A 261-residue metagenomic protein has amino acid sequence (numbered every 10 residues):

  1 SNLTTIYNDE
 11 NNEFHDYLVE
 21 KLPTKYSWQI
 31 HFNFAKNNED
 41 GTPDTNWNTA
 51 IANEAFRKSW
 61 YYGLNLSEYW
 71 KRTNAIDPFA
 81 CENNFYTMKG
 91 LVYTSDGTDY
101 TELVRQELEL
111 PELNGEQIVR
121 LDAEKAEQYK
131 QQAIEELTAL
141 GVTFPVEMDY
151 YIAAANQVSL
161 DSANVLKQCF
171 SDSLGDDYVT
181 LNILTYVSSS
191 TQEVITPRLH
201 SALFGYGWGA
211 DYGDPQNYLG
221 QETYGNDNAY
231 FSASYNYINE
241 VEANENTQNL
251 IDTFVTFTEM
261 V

Functional and structural regions predicted by a protein language model:
S1-E10, A55, N164-D172, S189-A202: Short helices/loops that flank or line small-molecule/ion binding pockets
S1-E39, T73: Extracellular/periplasmic solute-recognition and catalytic clefts
S1-N2, L22-W28, L203-L219: Ligand-binding clamshell of periplasmic/extracellular solute-binding protein-like
E13-Y17, A55-R57, N65-S67, F144-E147 (+2 more regions): Loop/turn elements at helix/coil->beta-strand transitions in domains of secreted/extracellular proteins
E20-K21, W28-N33, S59-G63, W70-K71 (+2 more regions): Structural recognition of the beta-strand scaffold that forms the well-ordered cores of secreted hydrolase catalytic
K36-F56: Short helix-loop capping/hinge motifs at secondary-structure junctions, enriched in acidic/polar residues
A50-D172: Append "and occasionally in soluble cytosolic enzymes with long acidic Gly/Pro-rich linkers
R57-K58, Y62, L66, W70-T73 (+3 more regions): Extracytoplasmic/peripheral linker and loop segments enriched in polar/acidic and small residues with frequent Thr/Pro
